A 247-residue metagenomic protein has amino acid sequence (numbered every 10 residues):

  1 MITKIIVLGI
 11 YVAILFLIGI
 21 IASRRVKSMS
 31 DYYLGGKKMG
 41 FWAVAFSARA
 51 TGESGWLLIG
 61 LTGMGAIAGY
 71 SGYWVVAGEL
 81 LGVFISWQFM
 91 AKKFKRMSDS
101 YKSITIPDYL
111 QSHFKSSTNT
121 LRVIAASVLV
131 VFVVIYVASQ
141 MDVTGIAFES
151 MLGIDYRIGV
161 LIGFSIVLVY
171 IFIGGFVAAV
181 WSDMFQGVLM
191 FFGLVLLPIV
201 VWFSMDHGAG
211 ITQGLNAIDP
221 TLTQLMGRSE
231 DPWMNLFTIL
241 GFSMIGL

Functional and structural regions predicted by a protein language model:
M1-I59, I171-G174, L196-I199: Membrane-interface "cap" regions at the ends of multi-pass membrane proteins
K4-V12, L80, G153-F164, I239-S243: Structural signature of hydrophobic alpha-helical transmembrane segments
V12-L15, T51-G52, E79-V83, A126-V130 (+3 more regions): Residue-level recognition of pore/gate-forming positions within transmembrane alpha-helices of multi-pass
F16-M29, F89-P107, M141, V169 (+2 more regions): Juxtamembrane interface elements at the cytosolic ends of transmembrane helices in multi-pass membrane proteins
A22-R25, W87, A91, V137-M141 (+4 more regions): Hydrophobic alpha-helical segments and their helix-loop junctions in multi-pass secondary transporters
L34-K102, D231-L247: Membrane-interface helix-loop-helix modules in multi-pass membrane proteins
S100-S103, Y109-F176: A conserved hydrophobic secondary-structure block that centers on an alpha-helix together with its immediately flanking
